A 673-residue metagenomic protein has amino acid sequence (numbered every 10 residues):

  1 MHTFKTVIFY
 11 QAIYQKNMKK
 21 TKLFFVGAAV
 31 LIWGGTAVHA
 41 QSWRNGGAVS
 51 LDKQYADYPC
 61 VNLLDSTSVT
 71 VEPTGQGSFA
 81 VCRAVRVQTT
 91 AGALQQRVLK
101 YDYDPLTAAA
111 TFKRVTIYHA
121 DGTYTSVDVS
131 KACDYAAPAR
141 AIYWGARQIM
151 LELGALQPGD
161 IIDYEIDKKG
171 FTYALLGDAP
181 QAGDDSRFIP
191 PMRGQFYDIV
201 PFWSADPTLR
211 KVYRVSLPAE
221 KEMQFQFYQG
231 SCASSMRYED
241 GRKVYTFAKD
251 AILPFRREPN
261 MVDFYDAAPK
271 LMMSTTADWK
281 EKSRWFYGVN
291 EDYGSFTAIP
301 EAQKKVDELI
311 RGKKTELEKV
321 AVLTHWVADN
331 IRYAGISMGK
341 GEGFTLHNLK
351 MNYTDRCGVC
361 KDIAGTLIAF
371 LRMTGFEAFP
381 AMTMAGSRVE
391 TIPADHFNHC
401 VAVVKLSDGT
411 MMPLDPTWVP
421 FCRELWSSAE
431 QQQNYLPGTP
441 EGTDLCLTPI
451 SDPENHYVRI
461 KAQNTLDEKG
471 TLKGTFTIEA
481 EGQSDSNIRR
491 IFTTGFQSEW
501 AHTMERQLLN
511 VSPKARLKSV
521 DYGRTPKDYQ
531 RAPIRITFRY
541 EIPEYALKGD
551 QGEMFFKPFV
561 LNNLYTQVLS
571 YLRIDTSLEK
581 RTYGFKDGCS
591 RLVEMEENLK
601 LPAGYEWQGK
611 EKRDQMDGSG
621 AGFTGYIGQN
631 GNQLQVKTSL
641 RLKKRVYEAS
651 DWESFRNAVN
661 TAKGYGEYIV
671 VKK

Functional and structural regions predicted by a protein language model:
M1-W43: Bacterial Sec-dependent N-terminal signal peptides
Q41-K673: A sensor for short, sequence-defined functional sites
